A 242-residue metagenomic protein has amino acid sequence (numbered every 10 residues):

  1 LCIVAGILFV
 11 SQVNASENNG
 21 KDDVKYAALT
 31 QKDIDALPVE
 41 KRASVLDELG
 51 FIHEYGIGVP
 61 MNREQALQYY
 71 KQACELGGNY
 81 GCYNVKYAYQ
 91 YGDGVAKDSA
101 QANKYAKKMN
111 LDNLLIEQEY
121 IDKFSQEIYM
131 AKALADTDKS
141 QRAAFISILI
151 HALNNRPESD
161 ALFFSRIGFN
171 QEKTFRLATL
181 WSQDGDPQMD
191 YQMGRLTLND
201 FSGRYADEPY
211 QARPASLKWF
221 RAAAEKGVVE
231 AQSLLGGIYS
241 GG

Functional and structural regions predicted by a protein language model:
L1-L8: Bacterial N-terminal signal peptides
V13-E17: Boundary at the C-terminal end of the N-terminal hydrophobic targeting segment
V39, I57-M61, E75, Y91-K97 (+6 more regions): Short coil/turn and helix-start
A43-S44, N79-G81, P187-M189, V229-A231: Helix-start (N-cap) detector for alpha-helical repeat units in TPR-like alpha-solenoids, especially tetratricopeptide
L46-Y55, N84-Y91, M130, L162-I167 (+2 more regions): Hydrophobic face of amphipathic alpha-helices that form TPR/SEL1-like repeat modules and related alpha-solenoid
A100-L114: TPR/TPR-like (Sel1-like) alpha-helical repeat modules
